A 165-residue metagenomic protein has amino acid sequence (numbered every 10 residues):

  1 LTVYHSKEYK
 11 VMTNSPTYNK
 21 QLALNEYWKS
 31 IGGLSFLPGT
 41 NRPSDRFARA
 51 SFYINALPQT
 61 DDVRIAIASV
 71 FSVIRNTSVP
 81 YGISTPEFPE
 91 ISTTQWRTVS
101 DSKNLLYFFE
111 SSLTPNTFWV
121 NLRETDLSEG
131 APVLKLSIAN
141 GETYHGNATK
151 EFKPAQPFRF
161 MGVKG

Functional and structural regions predicted by a protein language model:
T2-G165: C-terminus-biased signal that marks the final domain/tail of proteins
